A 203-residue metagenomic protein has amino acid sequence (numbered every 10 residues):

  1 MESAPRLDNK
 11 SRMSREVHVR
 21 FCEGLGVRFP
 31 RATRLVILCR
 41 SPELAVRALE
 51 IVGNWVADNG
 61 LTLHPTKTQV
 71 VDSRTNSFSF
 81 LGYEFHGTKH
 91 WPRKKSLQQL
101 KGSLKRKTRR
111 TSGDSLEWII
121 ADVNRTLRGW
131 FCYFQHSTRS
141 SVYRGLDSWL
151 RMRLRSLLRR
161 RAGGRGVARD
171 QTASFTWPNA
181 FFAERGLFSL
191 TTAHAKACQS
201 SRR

Functional and structural regions predicted by a protein language model:
M1-R203: Non-catalytic terminal/accessory segments
